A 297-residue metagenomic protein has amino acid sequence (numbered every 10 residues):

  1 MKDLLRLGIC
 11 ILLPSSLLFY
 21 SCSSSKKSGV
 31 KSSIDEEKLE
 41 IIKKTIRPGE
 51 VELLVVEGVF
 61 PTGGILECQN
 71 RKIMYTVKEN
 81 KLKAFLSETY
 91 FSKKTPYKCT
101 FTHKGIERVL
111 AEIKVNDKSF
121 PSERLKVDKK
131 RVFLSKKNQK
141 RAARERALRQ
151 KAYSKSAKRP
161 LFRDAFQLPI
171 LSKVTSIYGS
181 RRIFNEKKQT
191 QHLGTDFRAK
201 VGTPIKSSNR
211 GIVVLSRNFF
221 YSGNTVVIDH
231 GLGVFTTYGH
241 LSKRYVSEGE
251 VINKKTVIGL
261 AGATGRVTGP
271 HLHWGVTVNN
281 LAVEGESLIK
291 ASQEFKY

Functional and structural regions predicted by a protein language model:
M1-I9: Bacterial N-terminal signal peptides that target proteins for export
G8-S16: Bacterial N-terminal signal peptides
C22-S119: Cationic-aromatic interfacial patches
E112-S222: Surface-exposed, glycine-biased beta-strand/turn segments
F120-A143, A147-L148, F162, S247-K254 (+1 more regions): Acidic, glycine-rich catalytic/binding loops that coordinate metals and/or anionic ligands
P204-V213, K243-A261: Short, well-structured beta-strand-loop connectors
S208-S242, P270, G275: Zn2+-dependent peptidoglycan hydrolase active-site motif and core
